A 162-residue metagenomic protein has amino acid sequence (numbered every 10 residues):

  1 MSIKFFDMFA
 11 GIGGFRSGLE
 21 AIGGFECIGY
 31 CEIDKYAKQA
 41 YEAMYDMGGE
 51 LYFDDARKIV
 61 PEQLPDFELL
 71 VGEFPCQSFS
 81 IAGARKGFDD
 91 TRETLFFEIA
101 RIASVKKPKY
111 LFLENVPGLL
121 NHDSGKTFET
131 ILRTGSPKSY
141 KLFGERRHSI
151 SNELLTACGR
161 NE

Functional and structural regions predicted by a protein language model:
M1, D7, S17, I33 (+6 more regions): Alpha-helical protein-protein interaction elements
S2-K58: SAM cofactor-binding core of SAM-dependent methyltransferases, primarily the Rossmann-like beta-alpha-beta module
I59-L69, Q77, I81-E162: Class I S-adenosyl-L-methionine
F74: Glycine-rich, N-terminal phosphate-binding loop of Rossmann-like dinucleotide-binding domains
